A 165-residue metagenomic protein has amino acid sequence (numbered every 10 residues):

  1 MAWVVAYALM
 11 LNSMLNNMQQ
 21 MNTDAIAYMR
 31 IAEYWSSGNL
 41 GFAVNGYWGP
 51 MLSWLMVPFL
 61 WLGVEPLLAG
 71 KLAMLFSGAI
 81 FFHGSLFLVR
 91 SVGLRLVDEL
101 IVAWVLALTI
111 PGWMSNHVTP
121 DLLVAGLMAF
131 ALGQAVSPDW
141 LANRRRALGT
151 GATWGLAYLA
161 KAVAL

Functional and structural regions predicted by a protein language model:
M1-N22, A107-T109, A157: Transmembrane signal-anchor helices characteristic of membrane glycosylation enzymes that use polyprenol
W3, E99-T109, A129, G133 (+2 more regions): Short helix- or helix-capping micro-motifs that position conserved polar/aromatic residues at function-defining sites
L15-I31, A43-L55, V64-E65: Extracytoplasmic catalytic/substrate-binding loops of multi-pass membrane glycan-assembly enzymes
W48, L52, M56-V64, G70-G84 (+2 more regions): Transmembrane alpha-helices of multi-pass, membrane-embedded glycan-processing enzymes that use lipid-linked
W48, W113-V124: Short acidic/glycine- and proline-prone juxtamembrane loop motifs at membrane-interface regions of multi-pass membrane
H83-L108, A125-G126, R144-R146: Transmembrane-helix signature of polytopic, membrane-embedded enzymes that assemble or transfer cell-envelope glycans
S91-R95, A129-A147, A157: Membrane-interface transmembrane helices that cradle and orient dolichyl/undecaprenyl
L148, A152-L165: Transmembrane helices and adjacent periplasmic/lumenal helix-loop junctions of polyprenol-phosphate-dependent
